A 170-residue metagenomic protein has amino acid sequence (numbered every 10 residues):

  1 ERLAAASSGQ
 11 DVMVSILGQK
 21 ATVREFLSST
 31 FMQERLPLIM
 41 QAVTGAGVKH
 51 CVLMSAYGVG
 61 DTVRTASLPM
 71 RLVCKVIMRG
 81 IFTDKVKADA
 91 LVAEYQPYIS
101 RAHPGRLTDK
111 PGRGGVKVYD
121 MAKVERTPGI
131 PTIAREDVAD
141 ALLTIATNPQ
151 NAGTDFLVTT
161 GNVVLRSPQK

Functional and structural regions predicted by a protein language model:
E1-L38, A42-G45, A146-Q150: NAD(P)H-binding glycine-rich loop region in Rossmannoid oxidoreductase-like domains and their noncatalytic homologs
M13, A88, A102, V138-L142 (+1 more regions): Non-catalytic, hydrophobic alpha-helical segments
L17, V52-S55, G105: Active-site beta-alpha turn of Rossmann-fold NAD(P)-dependent dehydrogenases/reductases
V23, E34-G80, E94, S100: Conserved Rossmann-fold NAD(P)-dependent oxidoreductase catalytic core, especially the SDR/UDP-sugar
S28-Q33, S67, C74-K87, P128-E136: Short-chain dehydrogenase/reductase
A46, R126-K170: Mid/C-terminal beta-alpha module of Rossmann-like enzyme folds, strongest in SDR-family dehydrogenases/epimerases
D89-P111: Conserved beta-loop-beta element that borders a ligand/cofactor-binding pocket
R106-E125: NAD(P)-dependent short-chain dehydrogenase/reductase
